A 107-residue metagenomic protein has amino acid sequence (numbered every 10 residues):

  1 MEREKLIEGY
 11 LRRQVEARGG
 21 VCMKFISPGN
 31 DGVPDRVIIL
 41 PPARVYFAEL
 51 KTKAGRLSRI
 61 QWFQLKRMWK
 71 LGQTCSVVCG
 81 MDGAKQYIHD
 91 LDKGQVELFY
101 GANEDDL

Functional and structural regions predicted by a protein language model:
M1-L107: Catalytic phosphate/metal-binding cores of nucleic-acid and nucleotide-processing enzymes, i.e., regions that mediate
